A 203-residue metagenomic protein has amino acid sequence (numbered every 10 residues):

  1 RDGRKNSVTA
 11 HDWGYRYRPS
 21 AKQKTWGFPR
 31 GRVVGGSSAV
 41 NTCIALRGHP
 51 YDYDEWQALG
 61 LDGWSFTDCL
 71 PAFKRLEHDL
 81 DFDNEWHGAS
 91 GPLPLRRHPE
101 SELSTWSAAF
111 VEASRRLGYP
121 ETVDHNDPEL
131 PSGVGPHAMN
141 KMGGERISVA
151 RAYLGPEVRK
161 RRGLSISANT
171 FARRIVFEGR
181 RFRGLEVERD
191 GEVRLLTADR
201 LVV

Functional and structural regions predicted by a protein language model:
R1-K74, V187: N-terminal glycine-rich phosphate/pyrophosphate-binding loop and immediately adjacent elements
P19, N169, I175, R194-L196: Anionic group-binding determinants
G27, A45, P94-R96, V202: Structural recognition of the beta-strand scaffold that forms the well-ordered cores of secreted hydrolase catalytic
R32, G48, H87, L195-L196: Short, flexible turn/loop "capping" segments at secondary-structure junctions
Q57-F182, E188: Conserved redox-cofactor binding core of oxidoreductases
G163, L201-V202: Short active-site oxyanion
G191-L201: Core beta-strand elements of the Rossmann-like FAD/NAD(P) dinucleotide-binding domain in flavoenzyme oxidoreductases
